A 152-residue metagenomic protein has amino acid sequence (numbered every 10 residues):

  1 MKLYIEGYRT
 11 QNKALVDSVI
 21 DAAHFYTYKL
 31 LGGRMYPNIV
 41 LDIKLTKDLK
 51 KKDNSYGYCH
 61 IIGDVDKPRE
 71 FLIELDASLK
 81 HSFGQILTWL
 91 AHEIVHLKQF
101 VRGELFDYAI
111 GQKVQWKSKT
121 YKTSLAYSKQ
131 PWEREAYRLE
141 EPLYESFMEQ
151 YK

Functional and structural regions predicted by a protein language model:
M1-A14, L41-K52: Hydrophobic or amphipathic, alpha-helical segments that drive membrane association/targeting
L3, A23, I39-I43, C59 (+2 more regions): Hydrophobic beta-strand residues in large extracellular and virion-surface proteins
A14-Y36: Zn2+-dependent metallopeptidase catalytic core
K29-N38, E104-F106, F147-K152: Surface-exposed helix-capping loop/turn segments at secondary-structure junctions
K50-G84, V101: Active-site scaffold of zinc-dependent metalloenzymes
G84, T88, F100-R134: Post-HEXXH active-site segment of zinc metalloproteases
A91-Q99: Short active-site segment of divalent metal-dependent hydrolases/proteases that encodes the spacing between
A126-R134, R138-K152: Long, well-structured alpha-helical subdomains associated with metal-dependent extracellular/ecto-lumenal hydrolases
